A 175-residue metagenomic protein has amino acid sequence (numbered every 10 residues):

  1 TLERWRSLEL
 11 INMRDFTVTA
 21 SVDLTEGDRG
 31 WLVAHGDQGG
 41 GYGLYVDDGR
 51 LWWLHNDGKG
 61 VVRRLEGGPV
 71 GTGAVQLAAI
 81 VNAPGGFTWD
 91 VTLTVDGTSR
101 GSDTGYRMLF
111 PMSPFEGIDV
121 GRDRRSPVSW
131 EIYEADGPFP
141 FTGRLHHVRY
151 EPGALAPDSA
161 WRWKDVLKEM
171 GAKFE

Functional and structural regions predicted by a protein language model:
T1-E175: Extracellular glycan-associated modules
